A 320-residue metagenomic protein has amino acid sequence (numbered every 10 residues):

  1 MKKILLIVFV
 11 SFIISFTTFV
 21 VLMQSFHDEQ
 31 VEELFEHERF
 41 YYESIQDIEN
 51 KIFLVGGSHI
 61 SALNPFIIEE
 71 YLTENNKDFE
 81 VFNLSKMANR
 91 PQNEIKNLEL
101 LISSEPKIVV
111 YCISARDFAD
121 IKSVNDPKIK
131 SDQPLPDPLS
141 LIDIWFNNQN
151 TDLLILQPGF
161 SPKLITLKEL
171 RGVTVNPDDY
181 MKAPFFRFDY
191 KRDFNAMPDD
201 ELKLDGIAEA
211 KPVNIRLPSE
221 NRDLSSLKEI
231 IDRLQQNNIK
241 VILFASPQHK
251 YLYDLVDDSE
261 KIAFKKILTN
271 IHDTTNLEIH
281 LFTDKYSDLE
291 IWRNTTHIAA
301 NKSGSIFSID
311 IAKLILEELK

Functional and structural regions predicted by a protein language model:
K3-Q24: Hydrophobic membrane-insertion alpha-helices, especially the h-region of bacterial N-terminal signal peptides
S25-E43: Alpha-helical transmembrane signal-anchor/signal-peptide segments
Y41-E70: Short extracytoplasmic
L54-V55, C112, F244: Short hydrophobic segments within beta-strands
H59-W145: Membrane-embedded segments
I113, D126-R233, N237: Secreted/periplasmic serine-hydrolase-like ester/acetyl group-modifying domain
I231-V256: Active-site segments of SGNH/GDSL-like serine hydrolases that catalyze O-acetyl group transfer/hydrolysis on lipids
D257-K320: Long, positively charged, glycine-interspersed low-complexity recognition regions
